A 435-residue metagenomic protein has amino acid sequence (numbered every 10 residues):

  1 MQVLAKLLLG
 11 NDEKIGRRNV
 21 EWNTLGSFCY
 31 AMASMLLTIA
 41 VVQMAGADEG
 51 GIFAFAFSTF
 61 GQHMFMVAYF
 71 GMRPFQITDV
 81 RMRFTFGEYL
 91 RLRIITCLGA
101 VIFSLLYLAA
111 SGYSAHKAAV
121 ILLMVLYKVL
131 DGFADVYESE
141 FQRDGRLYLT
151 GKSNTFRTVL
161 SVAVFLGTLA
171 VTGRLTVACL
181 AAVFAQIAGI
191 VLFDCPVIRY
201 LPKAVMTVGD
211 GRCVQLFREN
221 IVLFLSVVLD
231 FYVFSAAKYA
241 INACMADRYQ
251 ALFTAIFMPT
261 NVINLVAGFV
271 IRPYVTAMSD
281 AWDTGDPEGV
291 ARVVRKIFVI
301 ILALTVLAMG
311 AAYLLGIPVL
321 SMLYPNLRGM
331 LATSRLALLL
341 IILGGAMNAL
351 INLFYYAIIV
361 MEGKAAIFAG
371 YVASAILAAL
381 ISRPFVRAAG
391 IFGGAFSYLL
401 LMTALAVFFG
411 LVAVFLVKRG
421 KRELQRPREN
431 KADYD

Functional and structural regions predicted by a protein language model:
Q2-G16, Y148-S153, T176-V177, A182 (+4 more regions): Interhelical loop/hinge segments that connect adjacent transmembrane helices in multipass membrane
K14-Y30, Q62, M66-L108, A119-L122 (+1 more regions): Membrane-water interface segments that mark the loop-to-transmembrane alpha-helix transition
R17, M72-F84, V129-T155, T176 (+2 more regions): Membrane-interface junctions at transmembrane-helix termini in multi-pass inner-membrane proteins
N19-T38, F156-S161, V177-F193, V197 (+2 more regions): Transmembrane helical elements of multi-pass membrane transporters/channels
S34, F65-F84, R143, I256 (+2 more regions): Helix-loop junctions and terminal segments of transmembrane helices in multi-pass membrane transport/translocation
A45-G50, L108-M124, L314-A346: Interfacial segments at transmembrane-helix termini and the short loops linking adjacent helices
D48-S58, I121, D247-M258, V262 (+1 more regions): Small-residue hotspots at the loop-to-helix junctions and early N-terminal turns of transmembrane alpha-helices
A118-V125, K152-L201, E219, Y371-L377 (+1 more regions): Hydrophobic alpha-helical transmembrane segments
